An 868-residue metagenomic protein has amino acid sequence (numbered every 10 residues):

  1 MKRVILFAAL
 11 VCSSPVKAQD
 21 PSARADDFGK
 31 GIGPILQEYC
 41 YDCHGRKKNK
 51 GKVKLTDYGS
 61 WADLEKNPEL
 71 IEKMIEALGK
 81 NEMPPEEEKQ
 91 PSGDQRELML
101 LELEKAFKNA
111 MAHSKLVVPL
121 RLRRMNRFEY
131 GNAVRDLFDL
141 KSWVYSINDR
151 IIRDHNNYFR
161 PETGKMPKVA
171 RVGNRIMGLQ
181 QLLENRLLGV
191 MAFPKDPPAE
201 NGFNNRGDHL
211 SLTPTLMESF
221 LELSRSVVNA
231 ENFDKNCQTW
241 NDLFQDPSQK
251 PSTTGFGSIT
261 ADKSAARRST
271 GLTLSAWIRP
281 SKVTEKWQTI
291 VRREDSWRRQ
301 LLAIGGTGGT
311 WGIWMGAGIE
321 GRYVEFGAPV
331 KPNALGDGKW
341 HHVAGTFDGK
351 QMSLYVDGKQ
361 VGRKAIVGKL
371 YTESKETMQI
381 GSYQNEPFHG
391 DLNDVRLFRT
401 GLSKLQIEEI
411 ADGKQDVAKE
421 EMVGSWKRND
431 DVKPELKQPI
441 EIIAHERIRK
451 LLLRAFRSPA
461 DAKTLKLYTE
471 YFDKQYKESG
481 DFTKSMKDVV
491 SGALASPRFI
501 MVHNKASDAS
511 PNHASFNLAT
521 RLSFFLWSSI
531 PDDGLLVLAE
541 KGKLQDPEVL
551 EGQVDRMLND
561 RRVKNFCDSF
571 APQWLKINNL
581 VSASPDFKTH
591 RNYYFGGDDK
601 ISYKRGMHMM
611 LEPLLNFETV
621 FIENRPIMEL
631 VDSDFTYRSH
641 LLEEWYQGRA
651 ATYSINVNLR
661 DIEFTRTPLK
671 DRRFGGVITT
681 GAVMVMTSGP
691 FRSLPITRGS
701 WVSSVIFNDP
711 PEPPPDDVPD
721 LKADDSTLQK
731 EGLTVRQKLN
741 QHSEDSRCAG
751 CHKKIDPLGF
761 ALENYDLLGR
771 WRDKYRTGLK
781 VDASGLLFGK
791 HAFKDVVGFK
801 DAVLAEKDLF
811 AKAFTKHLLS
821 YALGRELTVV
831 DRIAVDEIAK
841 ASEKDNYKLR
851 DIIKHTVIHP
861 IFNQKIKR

Functional and structural regions predicted by a protein language model:
I5-A18: Hydrophobic h-region of N-terminal signal peptides that target proteins for export in Gram-negative bacteria
Q19-G51, E65-K73, A77-E82, E86-S269 (+11 more regions): Low-complexity, glycine/serine/threonine/alanine-rich intrinsically disordered linker and propeptide segments
A62-E65, N333-D337, K369-T372: Short proline/glycine- and polar residue-rich coil/turn motifs
L272, K339-H341, D391: Hydrophobic core residues within well-ordered beta-strands of beta-rich domains
W314-H342: Short, aromatic/His-centered strand-loop micro-motif at the edge of beta-sheets
G338-F347, L354: Short tryptophan-centered beta-strand motifs in secreted/extracellular beta-sheet-rich domains of glycan-recognition
